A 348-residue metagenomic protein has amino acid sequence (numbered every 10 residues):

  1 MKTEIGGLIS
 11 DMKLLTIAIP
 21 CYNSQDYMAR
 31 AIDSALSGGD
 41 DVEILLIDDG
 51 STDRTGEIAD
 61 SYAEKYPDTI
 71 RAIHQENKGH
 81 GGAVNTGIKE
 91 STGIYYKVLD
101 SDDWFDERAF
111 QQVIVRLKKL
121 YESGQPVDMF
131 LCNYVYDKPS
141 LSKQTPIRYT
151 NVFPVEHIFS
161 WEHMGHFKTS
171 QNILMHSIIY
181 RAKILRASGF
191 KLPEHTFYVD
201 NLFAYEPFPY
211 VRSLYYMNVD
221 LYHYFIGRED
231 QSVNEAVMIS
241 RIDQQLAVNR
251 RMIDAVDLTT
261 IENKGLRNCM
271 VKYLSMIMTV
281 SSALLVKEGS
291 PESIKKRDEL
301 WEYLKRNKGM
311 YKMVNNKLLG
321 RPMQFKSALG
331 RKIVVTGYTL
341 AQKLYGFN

Functional and structural regions predicted by a protein language model:
K13-T16, E43, L202: Cell-envelope/extracellular polymer assembly enzymes that use nucleotide-activated donors
D33-V42: Short, acidic, metal-binding catalytic loop of nucleotide-sugar glycosyltransferases
D48-E57, K78-G79: A conserved acidic beta->alpha catalytic loop
Q75-S91: Glycine-rich, basic loop-to-helix element that forms the pyrophosphate-binding segment of sugar-nucleotide handling
H80, D103-L214, I226, D230-M238: Donor-binding/catalytic cores of nucleotide-activated saccharide and glycerol-phosphate transferases/polymerases
Y96: Short aromatic/hydrophobic "clamp" motif used to bind/position activated sugar donors
T196, S213-V248, E288-K295: Nucleotide-sugar-dependent glycosyltransferase catalytic core
K287-N348: Membrane-interface aromatic/basic loop that binds lipid-linked glycans or pyrophosphate carriers, typified by
